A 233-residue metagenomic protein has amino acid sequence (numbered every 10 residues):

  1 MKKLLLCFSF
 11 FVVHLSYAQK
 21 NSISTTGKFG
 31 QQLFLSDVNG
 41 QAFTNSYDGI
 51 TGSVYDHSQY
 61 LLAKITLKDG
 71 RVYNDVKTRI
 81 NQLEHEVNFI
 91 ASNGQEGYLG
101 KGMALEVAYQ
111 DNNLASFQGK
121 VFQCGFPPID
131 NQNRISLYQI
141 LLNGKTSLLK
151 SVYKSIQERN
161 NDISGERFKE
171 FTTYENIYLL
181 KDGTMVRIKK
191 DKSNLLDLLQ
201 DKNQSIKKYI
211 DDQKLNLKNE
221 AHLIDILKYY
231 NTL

Functional and structural regions predicted by a protein language model:
M1-S24, I226: Bacterial Sec-dependent N-terminal signal peptides
Y17-G52: Sec-dependent signal peptide cleavage junction
I23-G27, D191, N219: Intrinsic-disorder/low-complexity, polar/charged segments
K28, M103-A104, N194, S205: Exposed alpha-helical structural elements
G30, T173-N176, K190-D197: Short, functional N-terminal and low-complexity linear motifs
G52, K181-G183, N194-L199: A short, ordered amphipathic alpha-helix with a cationic face
D56, L61-R187: Aromatic-patch recognition
K190, L196-L233: Long, compositionally biased interface segments
